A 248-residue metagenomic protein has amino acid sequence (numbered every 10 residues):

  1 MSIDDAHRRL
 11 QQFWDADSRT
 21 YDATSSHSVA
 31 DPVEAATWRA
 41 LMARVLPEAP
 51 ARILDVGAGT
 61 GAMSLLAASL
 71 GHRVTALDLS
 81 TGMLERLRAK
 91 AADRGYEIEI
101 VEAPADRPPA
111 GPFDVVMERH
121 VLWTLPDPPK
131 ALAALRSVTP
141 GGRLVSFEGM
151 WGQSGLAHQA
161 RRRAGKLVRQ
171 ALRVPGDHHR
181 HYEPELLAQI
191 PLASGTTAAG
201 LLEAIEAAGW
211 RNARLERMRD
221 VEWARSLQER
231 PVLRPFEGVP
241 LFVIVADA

Functional and structural regions predicted by a protein language model:
M1-A49, R219-V221, F236: Conserved class I S-adenosyl-L-methionine
L54, T60-R107: Class I SAM-dependent methyltransferase SAM/SAH-binding core
M117: A conserved beta-strand element that flanks and buttresses the S-adenosyl-L-methionine
H120-V121: Short catalytic micro-motifs in class I SAM-dependent methyltransferases
P129-G141: A short glycine-rich, Lys/Arg-flanked "PGG" loop and its adjoining helix->strand segment in the class I
V145-V174: Conserved class I S-adenosyl-L-methionine
P191-G209, L215: Short alpha-helix
Q228-A248: Core SAM-dependent methyltransferase catalytic element
